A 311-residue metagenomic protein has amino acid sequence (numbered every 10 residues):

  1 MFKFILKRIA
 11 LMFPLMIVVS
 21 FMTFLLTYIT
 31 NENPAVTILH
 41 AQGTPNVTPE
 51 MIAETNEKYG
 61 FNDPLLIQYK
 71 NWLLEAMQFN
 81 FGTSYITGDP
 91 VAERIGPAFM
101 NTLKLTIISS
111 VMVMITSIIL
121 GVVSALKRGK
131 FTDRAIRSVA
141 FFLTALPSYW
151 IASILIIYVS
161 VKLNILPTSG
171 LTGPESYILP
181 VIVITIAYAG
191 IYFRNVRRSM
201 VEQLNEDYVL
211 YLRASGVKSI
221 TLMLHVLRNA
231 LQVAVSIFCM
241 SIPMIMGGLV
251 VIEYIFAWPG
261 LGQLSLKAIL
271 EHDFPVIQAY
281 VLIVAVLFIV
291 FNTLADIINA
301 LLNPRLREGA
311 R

Functional and structural regions predicted by a protein language model:
F2-K3, F99-T132, L171-R311: Alpha-helical transmembrane segments of integral membrane proteins, especially multi-pass inner/plasma-membrane
L6-R8, F13-P14: Hydrophobic alpha-helical segments of polytopic membrane proteins
M12, A98, T102, S138-F141 (+2 more regions): Residue-level signal for discrete positions within transmembrane alpha-helices of multi-pass small-molecule
L15, V19, T23, S148 (+3 more regions): Alpha-helical transmembrane segments of multipass membrane proteins
M16-I67, N164-L179: Hydrophobic alpha-helical transmembrane segments of membrane transport/permease proteins and related membrane-embedded
I29-T30, L143-L146, M246: Transmembrane helix irregularities
G60-I118: An internal, D/E-rich "acidic patch" concept
R137-R198: Membrane-water interface segments at transmembrane-helix boundaries in multipass membrane proteins
